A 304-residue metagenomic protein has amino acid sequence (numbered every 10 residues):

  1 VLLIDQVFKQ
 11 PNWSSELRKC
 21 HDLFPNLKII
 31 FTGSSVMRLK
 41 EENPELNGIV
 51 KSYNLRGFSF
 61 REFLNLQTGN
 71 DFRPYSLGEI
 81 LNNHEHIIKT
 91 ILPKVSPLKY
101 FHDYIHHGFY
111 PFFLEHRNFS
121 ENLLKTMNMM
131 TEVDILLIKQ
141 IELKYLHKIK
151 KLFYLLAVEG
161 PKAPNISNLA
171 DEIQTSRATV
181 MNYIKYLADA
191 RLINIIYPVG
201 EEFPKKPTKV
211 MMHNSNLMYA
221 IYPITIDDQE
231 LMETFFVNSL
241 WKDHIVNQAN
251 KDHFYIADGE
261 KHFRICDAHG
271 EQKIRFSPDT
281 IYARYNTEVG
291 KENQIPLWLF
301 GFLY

Functional and structural regions predicted by a protein language model:
V1, F24-I30, E260: Loop/turn-to-beta-strand initiation segments
V1-W13: Conserved P-loop NTPase "ATPase switch" module shared by AAA+ and STAND
L3-I4, K28-S34, N54: Structural recognition of the conserved hydrophobic beta-strand(s) that form the central parallel beta-sheet of P-loop
S15-K19, K273-F276: A short acidic, amphipathic alpha-helical/loop segment
S34, K40-H147: Interdomain motor-coupling "hinge/lid" segment immediately C-terminal to the ATP-binding subdomain of NTP-driven enzymes
Y110-N250: Accessory nucleic acid-recognition modules appended to NTPase machines
F236, L240, H253-H269: Conserved catalytic cores of phosphodiester-cleaving nucleases, focusing on short active-site segments
V246-K251, C266-Y304: Catalytic cores of nucleic-acid endonucleases
